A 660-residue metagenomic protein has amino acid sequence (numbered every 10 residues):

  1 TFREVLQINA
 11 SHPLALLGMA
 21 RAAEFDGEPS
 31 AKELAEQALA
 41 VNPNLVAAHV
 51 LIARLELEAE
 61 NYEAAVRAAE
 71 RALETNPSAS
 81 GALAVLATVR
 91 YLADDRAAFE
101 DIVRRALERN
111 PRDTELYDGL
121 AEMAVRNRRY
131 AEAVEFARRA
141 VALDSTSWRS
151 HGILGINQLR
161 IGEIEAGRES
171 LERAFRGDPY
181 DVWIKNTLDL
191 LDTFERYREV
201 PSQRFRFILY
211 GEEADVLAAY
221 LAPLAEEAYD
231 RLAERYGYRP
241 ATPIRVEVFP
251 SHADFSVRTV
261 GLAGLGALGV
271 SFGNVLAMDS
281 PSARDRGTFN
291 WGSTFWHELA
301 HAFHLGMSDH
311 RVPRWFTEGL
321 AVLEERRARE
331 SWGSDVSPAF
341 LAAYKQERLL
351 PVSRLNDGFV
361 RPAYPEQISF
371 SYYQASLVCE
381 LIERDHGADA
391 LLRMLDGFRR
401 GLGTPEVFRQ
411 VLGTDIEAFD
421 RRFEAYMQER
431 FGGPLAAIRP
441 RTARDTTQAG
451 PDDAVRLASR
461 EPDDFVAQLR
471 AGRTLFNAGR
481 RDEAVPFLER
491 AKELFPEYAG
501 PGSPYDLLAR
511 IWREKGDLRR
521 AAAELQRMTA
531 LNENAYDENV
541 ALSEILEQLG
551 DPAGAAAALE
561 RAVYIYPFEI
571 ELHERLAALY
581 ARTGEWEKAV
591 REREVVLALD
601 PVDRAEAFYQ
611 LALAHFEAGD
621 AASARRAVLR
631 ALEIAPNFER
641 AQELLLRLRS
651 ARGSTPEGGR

Functional and structural regions predicted by a protein language model:
T1-E4, E24-Q37, E58-R71, L92-R105 (+10 more regions): Structural signature of tandem alpha-helical TPR/SEL1-like repeats, specifically the intra-repeat loop/turn
R3-Q7, Q37-A40, E70-E74, R104-E108 (+8 more regions): Conserved structural position within tetratricopeptide repeats
Q7, E33, A40, R67-A68 (+9 more regions): Juxtacatalytic substrate-recognition/specificity segment
A10, P43, P77, P111 (+8 more regions): Short coil turns that delineate tetratricopeptide repeat
P13-L14, V46-A47, S80-G81, T114-E115 (+8 more regions): Helix-start (N-cap) detector for alpha-helical repeat units in TPR-like alpha-solenoids, especially tetratricopeptide
V352-R470: Pan-zinc metallopeptidase signature
